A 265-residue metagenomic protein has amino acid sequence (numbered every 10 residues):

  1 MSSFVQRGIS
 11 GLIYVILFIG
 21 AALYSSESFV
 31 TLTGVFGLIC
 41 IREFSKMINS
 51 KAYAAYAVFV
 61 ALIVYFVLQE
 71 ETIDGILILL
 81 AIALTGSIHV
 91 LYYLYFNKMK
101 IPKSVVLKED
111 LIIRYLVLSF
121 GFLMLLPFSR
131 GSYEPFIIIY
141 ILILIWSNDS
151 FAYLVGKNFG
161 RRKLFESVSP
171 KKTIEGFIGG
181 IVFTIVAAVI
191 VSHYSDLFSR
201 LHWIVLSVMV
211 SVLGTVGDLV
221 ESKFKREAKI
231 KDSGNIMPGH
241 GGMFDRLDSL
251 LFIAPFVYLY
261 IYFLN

Functional and structural regions predicted by a protein language model:
M1-T173, F177-V208: Membrane-embedded alpha-helical bundles of polytopic integral membrane proteins
Q6, E227-S249: Interfacial loop-to-transmembrane junctions
G8, F44, S150, L219-S222 (+1 more regions): Generic detector of well-ordered alpha-helical packing
S147-K157, G214-R226: Short helical (or helix-break) motifs at transmembrane helix termini and adjacent helical loops in multi-pass membrane
F159-K163, S169, K225, K231-D232 (+1 more regions): Residue-level signal for pocket-adjacent positions within structured domains
I174, M209-V220, F224, H240-M243 (+1 more regions): Alpha-helical membrane segments and immediately flanking helix-loop junctions that form or couple to the substrate/ion
I253-A254: C-terminal-most transmembrane helix of multi-pass membrane proteins
L259-N265: Juxtamembrane boundary at the C-terminal end of a transmembrane helix
